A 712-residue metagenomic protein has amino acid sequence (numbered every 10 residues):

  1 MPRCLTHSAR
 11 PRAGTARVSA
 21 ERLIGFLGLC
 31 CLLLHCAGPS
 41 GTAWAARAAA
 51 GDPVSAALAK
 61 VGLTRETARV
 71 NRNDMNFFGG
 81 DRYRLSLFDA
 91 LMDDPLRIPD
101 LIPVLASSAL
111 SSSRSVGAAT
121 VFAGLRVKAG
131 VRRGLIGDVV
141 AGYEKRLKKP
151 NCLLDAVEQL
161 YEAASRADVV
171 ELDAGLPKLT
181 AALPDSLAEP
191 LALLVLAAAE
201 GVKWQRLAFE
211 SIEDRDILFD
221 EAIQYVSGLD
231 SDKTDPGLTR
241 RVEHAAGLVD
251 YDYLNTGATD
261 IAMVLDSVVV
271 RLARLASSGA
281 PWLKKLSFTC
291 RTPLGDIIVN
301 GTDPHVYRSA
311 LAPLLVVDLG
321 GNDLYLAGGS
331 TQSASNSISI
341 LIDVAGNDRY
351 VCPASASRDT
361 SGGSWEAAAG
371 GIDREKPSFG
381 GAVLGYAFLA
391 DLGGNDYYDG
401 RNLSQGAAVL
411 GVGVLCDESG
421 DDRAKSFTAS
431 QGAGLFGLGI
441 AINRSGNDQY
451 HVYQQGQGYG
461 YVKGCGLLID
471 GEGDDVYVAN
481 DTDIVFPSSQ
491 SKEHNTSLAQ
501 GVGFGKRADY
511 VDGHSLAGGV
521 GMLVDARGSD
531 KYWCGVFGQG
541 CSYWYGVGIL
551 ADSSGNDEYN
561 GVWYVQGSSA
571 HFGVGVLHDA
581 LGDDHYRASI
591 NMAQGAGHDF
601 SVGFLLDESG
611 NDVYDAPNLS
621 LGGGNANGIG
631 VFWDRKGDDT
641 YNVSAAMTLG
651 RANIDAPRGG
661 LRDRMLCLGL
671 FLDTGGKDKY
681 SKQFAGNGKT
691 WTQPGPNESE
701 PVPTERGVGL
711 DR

Functional and structural regions predicted by a protein language model:
P2-C4, S19-T302: Terminal non-domain segments
T256-S337, N347, G385, A390 (+4 more regions): N-terminal segments that cap or nucleate solenoid repeat domains
D296-N300, P313-L319, S335-V344, G362-E366 (+13 more regions): Well-ordered beta-strand segments characteristic of repetitive beta-sheet solenoids
D303-V306, P313, G321-L326, T331-Q332 (+22 more regions): Extracellular beta-strand scaffolds
V351-G380, Q431-G432, G456-Y459, V478-H514 (+6 more regions): Acidic/polar low-complexity surface segments
S404-G413, S430-I440, Q449, G456-V524 (+3 more regions): Solenoidal tandem-repeat scaffolds enriched in leucines and small polar residues
L670-R712: Leucine-rich solenoid repeat scaffolds
